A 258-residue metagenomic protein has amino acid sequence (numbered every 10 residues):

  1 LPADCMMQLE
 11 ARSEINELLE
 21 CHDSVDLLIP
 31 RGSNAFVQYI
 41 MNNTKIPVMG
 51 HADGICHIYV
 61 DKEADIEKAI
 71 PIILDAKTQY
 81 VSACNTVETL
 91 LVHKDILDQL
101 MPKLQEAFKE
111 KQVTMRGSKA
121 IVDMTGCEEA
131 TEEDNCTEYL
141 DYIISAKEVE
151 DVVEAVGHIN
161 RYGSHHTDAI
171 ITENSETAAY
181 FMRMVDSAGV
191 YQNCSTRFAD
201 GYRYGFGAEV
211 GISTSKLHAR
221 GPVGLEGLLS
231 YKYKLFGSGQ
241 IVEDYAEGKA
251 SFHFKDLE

Functional and structural regions predicted by a protein language model:
L1-D4, Q8-L9, H51: PLP-dependent aminotransferase-like
P2-C5, V81-T86, Q112-A120, T167-I171 (+2 more regions): Flexible, glycine/charged-enriched surface loops at secondary-structure junctions
M6-H22: A structured beta-alpha segment of the ubiquitous adenosine-cofactor-binding alpha/beta core
D23-S24, T44, K111, V185-D186 (+1 more regions): Short, structured coil segments at secondary-structure junctions
L28, H93, A155, G207: Residue-level signal for inorganic ion chemistry
N34-D141, Q192: ALDH superfamily catalytic-core signature
L91-V92, D141-E150, H165-I170: Short, well-ordered beta-strand elements within core beta-sheets of diverse protein domains
G157-L257: C-terminal core of ALDH-fold dehydrogenases
